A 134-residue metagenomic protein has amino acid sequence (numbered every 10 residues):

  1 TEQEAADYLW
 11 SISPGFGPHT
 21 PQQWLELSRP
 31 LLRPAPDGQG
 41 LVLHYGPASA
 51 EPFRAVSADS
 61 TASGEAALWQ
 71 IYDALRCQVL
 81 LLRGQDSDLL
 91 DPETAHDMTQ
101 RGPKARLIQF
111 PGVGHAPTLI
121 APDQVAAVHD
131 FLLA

Functional and structural regions predicted by a protein language model:
T1-Y45: Helix-rich cap/lid subdomain of alpha/beta-hydrolase
R33-Q100, Q109: Conserved serine/cysteine hydrolase catalytic core
I71, D123, A127: Charged catalytic carboxylate motif
D91-T94, I120-Q124: Residues at alpha-helix caps and immediate loop-helix transition turns in enzyme cores, especially N- and C-cap
K104-R106: Conserved beta-strand segments of alpha/beta enzyme cores
F110-D123: Catalytic histidine-centered segment of alpha/beta-hydrolase-like enzymes
A127-A134: C-terminal alpha-helix
